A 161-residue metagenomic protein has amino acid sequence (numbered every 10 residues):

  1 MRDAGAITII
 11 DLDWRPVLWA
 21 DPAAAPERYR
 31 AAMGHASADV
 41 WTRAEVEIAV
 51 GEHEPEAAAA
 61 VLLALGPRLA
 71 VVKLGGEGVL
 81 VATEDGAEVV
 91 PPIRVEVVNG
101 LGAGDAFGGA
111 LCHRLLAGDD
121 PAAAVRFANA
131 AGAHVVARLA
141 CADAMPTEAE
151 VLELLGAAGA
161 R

Functional and structural regions predicted by a protein language model:
M1-A60, E77-V79: Conserved beta-alpha-beta core of the PfkB/ribokinase-like small-molecule kinase fold
D3, G51-R161: Conserved phosphate-binding/catalytic region of the ribokinase-like
